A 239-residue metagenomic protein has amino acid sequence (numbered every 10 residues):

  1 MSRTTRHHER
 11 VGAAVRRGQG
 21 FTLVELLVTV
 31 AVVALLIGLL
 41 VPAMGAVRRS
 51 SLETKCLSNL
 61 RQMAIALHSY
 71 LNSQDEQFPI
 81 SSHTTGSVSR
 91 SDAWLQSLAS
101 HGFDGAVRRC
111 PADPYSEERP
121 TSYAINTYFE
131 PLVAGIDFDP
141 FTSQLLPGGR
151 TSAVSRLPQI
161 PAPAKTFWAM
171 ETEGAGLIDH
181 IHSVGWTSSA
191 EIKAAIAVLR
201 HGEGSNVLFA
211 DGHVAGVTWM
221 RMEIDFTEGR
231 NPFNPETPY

Functional and structural regions predicted by a protein language model:
M1-F21: N-terminal leader/signal peptides at the extreme start of proteins
H8-E9, L26, E130: Intrinsically disordered and other compositionally biased segments
E9-R10, V41-P42, K193: Helix-centric, low-specificity signal for extended rod-like, repetitive segments
V11-A13, T29-V32, F167: N-terminal cationic amphipathic segment used for targeting or macromolecule association
A14, F21, V41, G45 (+2 more regions): Aromatic-residue hotspot detector
G18-S58: Amphipathic alpha-helical segments typified by the pilin-like N-terminal helix that continues immediately C-terminal
C56-Y239: Short, well-structured segments within or immediately adjacent to enzyme catalytic domains that line ligand-binding
